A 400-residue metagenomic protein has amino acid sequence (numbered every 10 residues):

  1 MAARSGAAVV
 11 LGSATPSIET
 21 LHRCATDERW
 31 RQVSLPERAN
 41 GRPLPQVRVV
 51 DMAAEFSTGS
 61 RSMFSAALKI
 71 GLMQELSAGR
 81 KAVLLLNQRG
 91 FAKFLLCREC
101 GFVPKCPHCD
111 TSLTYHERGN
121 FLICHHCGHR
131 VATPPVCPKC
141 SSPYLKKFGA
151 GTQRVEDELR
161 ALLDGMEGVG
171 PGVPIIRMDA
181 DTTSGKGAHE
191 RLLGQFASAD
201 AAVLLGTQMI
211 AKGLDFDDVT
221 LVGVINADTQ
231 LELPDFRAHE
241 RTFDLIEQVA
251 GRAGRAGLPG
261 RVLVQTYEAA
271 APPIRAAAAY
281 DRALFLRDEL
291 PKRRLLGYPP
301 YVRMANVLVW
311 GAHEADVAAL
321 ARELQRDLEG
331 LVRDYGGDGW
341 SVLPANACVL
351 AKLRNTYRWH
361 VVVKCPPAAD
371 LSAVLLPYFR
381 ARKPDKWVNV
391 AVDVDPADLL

Functional and structural regions predicted by a protein language model:
M1-A318, G330, C348-A351, H360-V361 (+2 more regions): Inter-lobe coupling/hinge segments of SF2-like helicase ATPases
V33, I176, L343, A391-D393: General small-molecule cofactor/ligand-binding pocket signal
R282-A283, V317-L343: Short amphipathic alpha-helix segments
L320-R326, S372-R380: Short amphipathic alpha-helices in soluble, non-transmembrane regions that often serve as interface/regulatory elements
D334, D338-S341, A381-P396: Conserved short beta-strand edge segments in small beta-sheet-based binding/regulatory domains
W340-K352: Short edge beta-strands and adjacent turn/loop segments
A345, V362-P366, D395: Short, loop-centered acidic/histidine patches that primarily coordinate divalent metals
R354-T356: C-terminal effector/interaction modules appended to NTPase cores
